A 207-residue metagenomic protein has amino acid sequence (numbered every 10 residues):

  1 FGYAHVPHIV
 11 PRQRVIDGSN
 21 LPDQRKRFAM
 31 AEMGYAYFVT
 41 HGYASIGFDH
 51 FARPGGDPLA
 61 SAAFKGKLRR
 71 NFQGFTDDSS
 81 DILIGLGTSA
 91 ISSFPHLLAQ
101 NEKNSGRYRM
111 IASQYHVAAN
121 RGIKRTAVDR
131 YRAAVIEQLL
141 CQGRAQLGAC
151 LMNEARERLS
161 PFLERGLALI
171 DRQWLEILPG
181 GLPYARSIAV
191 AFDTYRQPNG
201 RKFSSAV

Functional and structural regions predicted by a protein language model:
F1-A149: C-terminal scaffold of the Radical SAM
F28, N153, P179-L182: An alpha-helix initiation/capping motif
N101-M110, A149-E154, Q197-V207: Short alpha-helical "patches" and their helix-cap loops
L151-R165: Short amphipathic alpha-helical interaction segments
L163-Q173: A short, conserved structural fragment
W174-L178: Minor-groove-contacting beta-hairpin "wing" of winged helix-turn-helix DNA-binding domains
G180-V207: Short, amphipathic alpha-helical interaction segments positioned at domain boundaries
